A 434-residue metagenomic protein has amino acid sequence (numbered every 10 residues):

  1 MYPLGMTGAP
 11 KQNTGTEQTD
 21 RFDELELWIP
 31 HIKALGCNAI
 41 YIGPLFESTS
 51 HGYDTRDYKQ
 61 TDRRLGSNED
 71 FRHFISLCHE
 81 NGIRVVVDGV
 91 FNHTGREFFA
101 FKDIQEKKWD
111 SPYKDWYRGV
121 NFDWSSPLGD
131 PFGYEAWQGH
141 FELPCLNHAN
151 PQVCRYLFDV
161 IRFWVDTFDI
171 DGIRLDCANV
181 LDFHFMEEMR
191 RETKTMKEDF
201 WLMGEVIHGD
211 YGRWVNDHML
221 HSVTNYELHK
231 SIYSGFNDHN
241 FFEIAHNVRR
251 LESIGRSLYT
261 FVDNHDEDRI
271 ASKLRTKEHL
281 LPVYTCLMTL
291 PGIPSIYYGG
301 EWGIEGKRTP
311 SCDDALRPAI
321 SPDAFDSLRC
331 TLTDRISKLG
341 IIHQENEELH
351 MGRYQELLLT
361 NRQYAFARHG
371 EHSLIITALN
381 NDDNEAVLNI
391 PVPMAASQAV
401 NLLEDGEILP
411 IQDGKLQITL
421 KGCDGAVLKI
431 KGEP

Functional and structural regions predicted by a protein language model:
M1-R84, T94, F99: N-terminal structural segment of carbohydrate-active enzymes
Y2-F22, D54-N68, G139-C154, D171-V180 (+2 more regions): The substrate-binding groove and active-site-proximal loops of carbohydrate-active enzymes, especially glycoside
Y2-L4, I40-H51, G89-F98, D176-D182 (+3 more regions): Short, solvent-exposed turn/loop segments enriched in Gly/Ser/Thr/Pro and often Arg
Q18, H51-R63, F91-G129, G212 (+2 more regions): Aromatic- and acidic-residue-enriched segments that line the glycan-binding/catalytic groove of carbohydrate-active
I40-I42, V85-V87, I173, L202-G204 (+2 more regions): Hydrophobic faces of well-ordered beta-strands that scaffold small-molecule active sites in alpha/beta enzyme cores
H79-N81, Q105, D166, D176-I254 (+9 more regions): Active-site-proximal helices and loops of the catalytic beta/alpha 8
A378-D382: Asparagine-centered strand-capping/turn motif at beta-strand->loop junctions
Q412-P434: C-terminal beta-strand-rich structural cap/linker in extracellular carbohydrate-active enzymes
